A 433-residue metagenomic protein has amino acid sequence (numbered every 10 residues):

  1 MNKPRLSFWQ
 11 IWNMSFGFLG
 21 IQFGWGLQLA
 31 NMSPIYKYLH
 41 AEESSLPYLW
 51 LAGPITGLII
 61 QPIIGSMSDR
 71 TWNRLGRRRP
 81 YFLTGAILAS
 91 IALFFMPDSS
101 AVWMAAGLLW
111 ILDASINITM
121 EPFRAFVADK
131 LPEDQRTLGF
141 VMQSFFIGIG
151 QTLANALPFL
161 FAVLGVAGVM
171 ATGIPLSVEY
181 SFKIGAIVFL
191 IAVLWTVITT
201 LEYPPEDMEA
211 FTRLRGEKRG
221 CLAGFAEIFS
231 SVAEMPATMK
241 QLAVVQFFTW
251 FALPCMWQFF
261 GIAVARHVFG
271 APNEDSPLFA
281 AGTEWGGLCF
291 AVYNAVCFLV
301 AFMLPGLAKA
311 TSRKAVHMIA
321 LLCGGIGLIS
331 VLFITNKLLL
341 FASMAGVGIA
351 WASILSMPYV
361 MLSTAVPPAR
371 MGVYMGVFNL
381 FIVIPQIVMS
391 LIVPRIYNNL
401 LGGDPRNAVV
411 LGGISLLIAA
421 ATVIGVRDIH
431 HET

Functional and structural regions predicted by a protein language model:
M1-W9, S100-G107, I116-T119, F123-R124 (+2 more regions): Intracellular loop-helix junctions on the cytosolic face of multi-pass helical membrane proteins
N2-T56, K240-V245, T249-E274: Helix-loop boundary and gating motifs at the non-cytosolic
E43-S44, E133-Q143, T283, V366-F378: Loop-to-transmembrane helix entry/capping segments in MFS-fold secondary transporters and related SLC/MFSD carriers
I59-L75, L299-R313, Y397: Helix-to-loop junctions at the C-terminal end of transmembrane segments in multipass secondary transporters
F82-A101, C323-T335: C-terminal ends and interior cores of transmembrane alpha-helices in multi-pass membrane transporters/permeases
A92-T119, L339-S353: Hydrophobic core of transmembrane alpha-helices in multi-pass small-molecule transporters, especially MFS/SLC-type
I118-L131, S353-P367: Intracellular juxtamembrane helix-capping segments at the cytosolic ends of symmetry-related transmembrane helices
A308, K314-P358: C-terminal transmembrane helical hairpin of 12-TM major facilitator-type secondary transporters
